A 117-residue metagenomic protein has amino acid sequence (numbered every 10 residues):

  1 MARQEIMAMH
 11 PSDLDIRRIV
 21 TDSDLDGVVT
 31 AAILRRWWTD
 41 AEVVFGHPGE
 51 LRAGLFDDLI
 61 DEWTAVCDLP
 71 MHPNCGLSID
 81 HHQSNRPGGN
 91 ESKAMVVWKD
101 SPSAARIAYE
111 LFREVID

Functional and structural regions predicted by a protein language model:
M1-D117: Replace "Mg2+/Mn2+-dependent" with "divalent metal-dependent
